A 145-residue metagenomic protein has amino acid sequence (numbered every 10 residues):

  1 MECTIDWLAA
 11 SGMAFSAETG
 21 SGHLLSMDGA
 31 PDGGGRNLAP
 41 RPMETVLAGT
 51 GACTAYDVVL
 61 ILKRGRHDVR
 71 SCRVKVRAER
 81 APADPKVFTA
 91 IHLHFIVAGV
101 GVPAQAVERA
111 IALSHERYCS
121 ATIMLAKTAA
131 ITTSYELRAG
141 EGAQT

Functional and structural regions predicted by a protein language model:
M1-A48, V59-T145: Extended beta-strand/beta-hairpin segments
